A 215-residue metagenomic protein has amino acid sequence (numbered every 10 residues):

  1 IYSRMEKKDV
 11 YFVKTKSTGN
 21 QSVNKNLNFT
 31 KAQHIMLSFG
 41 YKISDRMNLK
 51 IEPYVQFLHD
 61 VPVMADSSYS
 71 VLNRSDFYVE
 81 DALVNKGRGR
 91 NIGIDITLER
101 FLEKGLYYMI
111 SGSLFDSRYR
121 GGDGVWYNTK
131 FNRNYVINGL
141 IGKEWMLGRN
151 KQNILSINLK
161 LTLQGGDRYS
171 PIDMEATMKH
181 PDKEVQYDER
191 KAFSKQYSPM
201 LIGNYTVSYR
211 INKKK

Functional and structural regions predicted by a protein language model:
I1-H34, V55-D81, K160-D182: Surface-exposed extracellular loop regions of Gram-negative outer-membrane beta-barrel proteins, predominantly
S3, N28-T30, G40, E52-Y54 (+2 more regions): Surface-exposed loop and edge beta-strand positions of immunoglobulin-like domains
M5-K7, R46-N48, D60, Y119 (+3 more regions): Intrinsically disordered, low-complexity acidic/polar segments
V23, Q33-L37, L49, I92-I96 (+2 more regions): Hydrophobic, lipid-facing positions within transmembrane beta-strands of outer-membrane proteins
N24-N28, A82-G87, W126-N128, A192-Q196: Outer-membrane beta-barrel domain signature
V55-F57, Y78-K151, S156-G165: Gram-negative outer-membrane beta-barrel transporters
S113, N128-K215: Conserved C-terminal beta-signal and adjacent last beta-strands/turns of outer-membrane beta-barrel proteins
